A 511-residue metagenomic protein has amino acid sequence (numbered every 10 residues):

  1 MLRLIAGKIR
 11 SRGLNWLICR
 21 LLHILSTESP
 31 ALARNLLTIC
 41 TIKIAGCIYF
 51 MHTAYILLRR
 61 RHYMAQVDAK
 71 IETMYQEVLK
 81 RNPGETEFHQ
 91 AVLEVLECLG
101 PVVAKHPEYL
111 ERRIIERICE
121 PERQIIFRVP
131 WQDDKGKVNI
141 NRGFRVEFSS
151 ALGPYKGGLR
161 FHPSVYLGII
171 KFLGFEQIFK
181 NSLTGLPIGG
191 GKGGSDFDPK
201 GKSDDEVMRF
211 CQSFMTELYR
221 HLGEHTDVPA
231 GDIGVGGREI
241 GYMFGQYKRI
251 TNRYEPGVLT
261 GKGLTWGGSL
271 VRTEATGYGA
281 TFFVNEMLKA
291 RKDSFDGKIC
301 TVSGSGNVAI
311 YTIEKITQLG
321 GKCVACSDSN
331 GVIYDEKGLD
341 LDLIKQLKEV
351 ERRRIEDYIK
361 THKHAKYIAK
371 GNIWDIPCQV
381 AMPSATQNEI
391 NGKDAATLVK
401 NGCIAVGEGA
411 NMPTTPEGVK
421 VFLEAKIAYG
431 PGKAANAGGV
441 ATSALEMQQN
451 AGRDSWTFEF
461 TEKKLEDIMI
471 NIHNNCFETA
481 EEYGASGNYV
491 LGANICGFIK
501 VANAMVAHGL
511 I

Functional and structural regions predicted by a protein language model:
R3, R10-R12, R20, R34 (+1 more regions): Basic polycationic patches enriched in arginine
M64-L270, K500-G509: N-terminal ligand-binding/catalytic initiation module
A65-A91, M287-L288, V399-I511: Adenosine-phosphate binding glycine-rich loop
G268-D375: Glycine-rich phosphate/diphosphate-binding loop of Rossmann-like nucleotide-binding domains
G331-Y429, A434: Rossmann-like adenosine-cofactor binding region
